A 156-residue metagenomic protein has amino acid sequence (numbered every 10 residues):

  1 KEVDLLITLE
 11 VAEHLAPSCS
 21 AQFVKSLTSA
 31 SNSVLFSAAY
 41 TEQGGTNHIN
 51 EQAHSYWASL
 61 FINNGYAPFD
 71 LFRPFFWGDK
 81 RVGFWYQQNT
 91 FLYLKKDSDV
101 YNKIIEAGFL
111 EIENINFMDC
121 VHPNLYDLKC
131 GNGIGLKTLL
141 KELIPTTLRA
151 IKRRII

Functional and structural regions predicted by a protein language model:
K1-N47, H54-A58, Y93-K95: Conserved SAM-binding loop
L15, E42-N47, W77-R81, V100-N102: Short catalytic/ligand-binding loop motif for oxyanion handling, primarily in non-cytosolic enzymes, centered on
S29, E51, F75-G78: Helical cap/lid subdomain of alpha/beta-hydrolase-fold lipid enzymes that gates access to the catalytic pocket
A30, N63-N64: Structured helix-beta-strand junction loops
E51-Q52, Q88: A conserved catalytic-core signature of glycosyltransferases
G65-W77, T90: Conserved S-adenosyl-L-methionine
F75, V82-E106, I115, C120 (+1 more regions): A conserved mid-domain beta-alpha-beta active-site/ligand-binding segment of alpha/beta enzyme cores
E111-I156: Membrane-proximal basic amphipathic "stem/tether" segments
